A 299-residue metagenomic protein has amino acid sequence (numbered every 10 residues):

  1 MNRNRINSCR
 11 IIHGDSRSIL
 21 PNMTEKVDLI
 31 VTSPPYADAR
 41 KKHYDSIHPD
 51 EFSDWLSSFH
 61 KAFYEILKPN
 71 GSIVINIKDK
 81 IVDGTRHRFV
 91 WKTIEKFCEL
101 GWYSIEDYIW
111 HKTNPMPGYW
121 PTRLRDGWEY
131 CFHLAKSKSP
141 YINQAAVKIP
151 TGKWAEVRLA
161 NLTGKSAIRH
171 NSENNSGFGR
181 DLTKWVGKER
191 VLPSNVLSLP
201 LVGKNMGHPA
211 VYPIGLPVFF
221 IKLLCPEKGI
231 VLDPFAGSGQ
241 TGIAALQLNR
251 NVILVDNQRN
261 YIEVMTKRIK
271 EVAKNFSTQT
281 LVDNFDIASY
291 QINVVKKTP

Functional and structural regions predicted by a protein language model:
M1-V264, V272-K274, V294-P299: Core catalytic lobe of class I
K270-T298: Conserved phosphoryl-transfer catalytic core
